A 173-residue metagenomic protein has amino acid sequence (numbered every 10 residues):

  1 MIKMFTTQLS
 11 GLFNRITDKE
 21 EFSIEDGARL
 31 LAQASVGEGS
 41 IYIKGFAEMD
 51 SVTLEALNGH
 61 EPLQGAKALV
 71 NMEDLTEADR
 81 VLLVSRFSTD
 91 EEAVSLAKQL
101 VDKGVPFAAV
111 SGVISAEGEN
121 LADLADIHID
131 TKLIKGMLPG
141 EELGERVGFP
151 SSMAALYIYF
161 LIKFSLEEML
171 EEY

Functional and structural regions predicted by a protein language model:
M1, F22-D26, E48, A154: Short, contiguous, pocket-lining structural segments that sit at or immediately flank catalytic/ligand-binding sites
M1-D18: Generic N-terminal amphipathic, Lys/Arg-enriched alpha-helix
T6, S23-I24, E73, D90: Long, low-complexity, intrinsically disordered N-terminal extensions of eukaryotic proteins, enriched
S10-N14, E167-Y173: Internal, active-site/partner-interface "lid" segment
N14, R29-Q33, K98: Surface-exposed alpha-helical segments enriched in charged/polar residues
T17-E21, V84-F87: Short, flexible loop segments at the rims of nucleotide/cofactor-binding pockets, characterized by
K19-V36: A short, well-structured juxtamembrane/interface segment
G39-E167: Glycine-rich phosphate-binding loops that contact phosphosugars or nucleotide phosphates
